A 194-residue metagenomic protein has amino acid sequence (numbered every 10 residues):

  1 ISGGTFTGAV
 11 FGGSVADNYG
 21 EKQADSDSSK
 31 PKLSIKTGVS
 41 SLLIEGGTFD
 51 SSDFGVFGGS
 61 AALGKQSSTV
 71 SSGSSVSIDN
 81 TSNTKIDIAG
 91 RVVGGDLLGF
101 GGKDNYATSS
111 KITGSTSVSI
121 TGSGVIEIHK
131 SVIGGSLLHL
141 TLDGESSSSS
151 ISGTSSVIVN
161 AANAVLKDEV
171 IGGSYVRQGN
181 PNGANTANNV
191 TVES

Functional and structural regions predicted by a protein language model:
I1-G55, S60-R91, D96-S131, S136-E169 (+1 more regions): Surface-exposed loop/turn motifs in large extracellular/passenger domains
